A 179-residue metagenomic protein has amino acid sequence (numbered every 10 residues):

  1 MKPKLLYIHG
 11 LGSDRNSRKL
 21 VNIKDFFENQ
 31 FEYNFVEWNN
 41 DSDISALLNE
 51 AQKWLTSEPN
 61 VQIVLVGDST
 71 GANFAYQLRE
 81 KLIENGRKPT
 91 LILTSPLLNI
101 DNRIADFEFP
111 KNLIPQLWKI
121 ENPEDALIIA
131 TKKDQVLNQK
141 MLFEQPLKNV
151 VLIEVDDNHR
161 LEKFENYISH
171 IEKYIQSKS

Functional and structural regions predicted by a protein language model:
M1-V61, N158-H159: Active-site catalytic motif of lipid deacylating hydrolases and related acyltransferases
N16, D134-M141, E162: Conserved alpha/beta-hydrolase "acid-adjacent" motif
F31-N34, L147-K163: Catalytic histidine neighborhood in serine/cysteine hydrolases with alpha/beta-hydrolase-type architecture
S45, D157-H170: Catalytic histidine-centered segment of alpha/beta-hydrolase-like enzymes
V66-Y76: Gly/Ala-rich beta-loop-alpha elbow adjacent to hydrolase catalytic centers
Q77-T90, N99: Conserved hydrolase catalytic core segment
N122, L127-A130: Short beta-strand/loop motif that positions the catalytic acidic residue of the alpha/beta-hydrolase fold
